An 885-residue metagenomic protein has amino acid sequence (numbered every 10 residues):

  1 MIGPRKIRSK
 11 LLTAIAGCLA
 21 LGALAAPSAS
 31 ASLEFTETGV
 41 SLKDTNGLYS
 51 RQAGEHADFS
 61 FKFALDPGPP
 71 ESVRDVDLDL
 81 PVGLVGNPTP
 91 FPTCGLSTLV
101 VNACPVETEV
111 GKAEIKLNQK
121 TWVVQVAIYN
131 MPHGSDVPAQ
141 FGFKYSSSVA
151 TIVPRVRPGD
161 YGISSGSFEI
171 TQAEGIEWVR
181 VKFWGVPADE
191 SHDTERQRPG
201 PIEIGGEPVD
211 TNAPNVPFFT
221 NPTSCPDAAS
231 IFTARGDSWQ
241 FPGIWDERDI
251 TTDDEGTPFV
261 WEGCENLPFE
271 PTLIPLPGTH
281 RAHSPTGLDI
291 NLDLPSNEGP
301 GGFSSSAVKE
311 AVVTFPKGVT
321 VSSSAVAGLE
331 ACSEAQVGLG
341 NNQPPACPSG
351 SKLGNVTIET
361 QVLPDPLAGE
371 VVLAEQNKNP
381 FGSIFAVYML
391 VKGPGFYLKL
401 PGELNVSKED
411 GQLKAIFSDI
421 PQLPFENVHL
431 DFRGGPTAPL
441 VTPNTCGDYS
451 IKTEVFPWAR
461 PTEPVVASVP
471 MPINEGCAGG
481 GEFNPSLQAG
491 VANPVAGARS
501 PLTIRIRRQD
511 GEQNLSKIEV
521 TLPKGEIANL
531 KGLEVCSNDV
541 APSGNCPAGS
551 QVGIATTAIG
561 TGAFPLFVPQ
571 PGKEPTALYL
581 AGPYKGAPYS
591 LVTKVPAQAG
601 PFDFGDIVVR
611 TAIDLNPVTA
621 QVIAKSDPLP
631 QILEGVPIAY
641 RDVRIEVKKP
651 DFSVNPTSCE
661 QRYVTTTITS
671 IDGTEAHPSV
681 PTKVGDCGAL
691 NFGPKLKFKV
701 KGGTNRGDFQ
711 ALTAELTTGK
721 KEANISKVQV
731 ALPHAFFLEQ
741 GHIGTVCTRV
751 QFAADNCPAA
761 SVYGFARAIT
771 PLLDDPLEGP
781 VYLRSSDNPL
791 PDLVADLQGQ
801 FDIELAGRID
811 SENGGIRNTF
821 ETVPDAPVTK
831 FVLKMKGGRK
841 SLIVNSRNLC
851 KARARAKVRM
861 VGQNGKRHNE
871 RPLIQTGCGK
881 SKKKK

Functional and structural regions predicted by a protein language model:
M1-R8: N-terminal secretory signal peptides that target proteins for export/translocation
I7, A26-S28: Intrinsically disordered, low-complexity segments
T13-L24: Bacterial N-terminal signal peptides
A29-K885: Ser/Thr/Pro/Gly-rich, low-complexity intrinsically disordered stalk/linker tracts of secreted and surface-exposed
